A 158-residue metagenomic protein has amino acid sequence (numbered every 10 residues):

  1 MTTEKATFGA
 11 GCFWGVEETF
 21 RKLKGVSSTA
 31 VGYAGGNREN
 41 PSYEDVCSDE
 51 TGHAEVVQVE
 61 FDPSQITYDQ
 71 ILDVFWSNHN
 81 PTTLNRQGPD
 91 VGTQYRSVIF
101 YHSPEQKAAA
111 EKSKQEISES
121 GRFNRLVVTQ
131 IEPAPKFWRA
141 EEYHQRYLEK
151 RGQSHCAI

Functional and structural regions predicted by a protein language model:
M1-I158: Flexible coil/turn and secondary-structure edge motifs
